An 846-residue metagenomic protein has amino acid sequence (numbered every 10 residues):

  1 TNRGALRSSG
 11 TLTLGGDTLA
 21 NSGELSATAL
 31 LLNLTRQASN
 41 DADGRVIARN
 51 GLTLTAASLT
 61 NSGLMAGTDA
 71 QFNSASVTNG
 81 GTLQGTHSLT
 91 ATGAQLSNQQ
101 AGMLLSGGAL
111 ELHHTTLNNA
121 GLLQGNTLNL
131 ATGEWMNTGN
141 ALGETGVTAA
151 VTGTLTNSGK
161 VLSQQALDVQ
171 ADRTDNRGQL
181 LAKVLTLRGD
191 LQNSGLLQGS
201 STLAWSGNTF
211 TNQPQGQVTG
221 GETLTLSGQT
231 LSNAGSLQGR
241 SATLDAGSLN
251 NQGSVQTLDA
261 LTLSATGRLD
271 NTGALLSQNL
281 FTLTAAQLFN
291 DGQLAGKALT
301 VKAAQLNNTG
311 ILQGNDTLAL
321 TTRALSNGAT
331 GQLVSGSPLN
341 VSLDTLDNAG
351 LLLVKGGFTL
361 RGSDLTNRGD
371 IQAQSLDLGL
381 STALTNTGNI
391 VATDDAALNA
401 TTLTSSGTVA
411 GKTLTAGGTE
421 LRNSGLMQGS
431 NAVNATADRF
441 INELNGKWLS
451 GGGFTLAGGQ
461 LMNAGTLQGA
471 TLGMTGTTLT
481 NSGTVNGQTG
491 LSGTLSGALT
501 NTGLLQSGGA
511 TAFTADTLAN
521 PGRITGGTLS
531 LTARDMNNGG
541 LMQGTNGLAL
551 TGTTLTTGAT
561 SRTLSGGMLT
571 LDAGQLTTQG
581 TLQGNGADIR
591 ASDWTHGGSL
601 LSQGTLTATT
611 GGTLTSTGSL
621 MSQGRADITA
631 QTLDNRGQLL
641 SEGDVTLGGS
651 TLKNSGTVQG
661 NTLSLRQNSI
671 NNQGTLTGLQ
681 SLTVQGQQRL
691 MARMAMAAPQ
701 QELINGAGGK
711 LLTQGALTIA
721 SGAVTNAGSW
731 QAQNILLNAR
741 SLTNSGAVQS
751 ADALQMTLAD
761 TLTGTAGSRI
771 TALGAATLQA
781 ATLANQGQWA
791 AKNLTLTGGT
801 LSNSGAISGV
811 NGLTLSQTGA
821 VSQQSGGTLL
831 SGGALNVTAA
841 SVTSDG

Functional and structural regions predicted by a protein language model:
N2-R7, A20-S26, N40-V46, L59-M65 (+41 more regions): Short, T/G/N/S-enriched strand-turn elements that build extracellular solenoid repeat scaffolds
G10-L19, A29-A38, V46, N50-A57 (+42 more regions): Well-ordered beta-strand segments characteristic of repetitive beta-sheet solenoids
